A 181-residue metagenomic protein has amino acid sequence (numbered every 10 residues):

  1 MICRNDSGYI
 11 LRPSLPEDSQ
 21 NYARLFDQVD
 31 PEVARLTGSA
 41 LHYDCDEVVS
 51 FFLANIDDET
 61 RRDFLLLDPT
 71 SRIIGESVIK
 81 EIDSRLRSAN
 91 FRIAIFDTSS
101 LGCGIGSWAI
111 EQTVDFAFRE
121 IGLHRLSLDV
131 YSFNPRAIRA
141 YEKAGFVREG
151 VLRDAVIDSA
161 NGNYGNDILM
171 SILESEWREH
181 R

Functional and structural regions predicted by a protein language model:
M1-V49, S175-R181: A short, well-structured alpha-helix characteristic of acyl/acetyltransferase catalytic modules
L41-S99, L173-S175: Acetyl-CoA-dependent GNAT
R61, G165-L169: Short hydrophobic/aromatic beta-strand or adjacent loop that forms the aromatic wall/cage of a ligand/substrate-binding
D97-S99, C103, S132-F133: Active-site acidic-Proline motif in GNAT/NAT acetyltransferases
S100, G104-T113: Conserved acetyl-CoA pyrophosphate-binding loop and the N-cap/start of the following alpha-helix in GNAT-like
S107, S132-G150: Conserved active-site alpha-helix within GNAT-family acetyltransferase domains
R119-D129: Conserved GNAT acetyl-CoA-binding A-motif
S127-V130, V147-N163: Conserved catalytic-core motifs of GNAT/GCN5-like acyltransferases
